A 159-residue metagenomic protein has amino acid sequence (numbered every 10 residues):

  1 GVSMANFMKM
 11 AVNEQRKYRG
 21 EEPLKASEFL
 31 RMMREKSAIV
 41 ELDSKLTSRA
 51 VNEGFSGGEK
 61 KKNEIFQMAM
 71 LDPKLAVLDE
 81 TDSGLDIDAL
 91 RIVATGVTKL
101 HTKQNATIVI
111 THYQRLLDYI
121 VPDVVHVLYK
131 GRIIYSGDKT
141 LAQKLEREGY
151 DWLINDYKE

Functional and structural regions predicted by a protein language model:
G1-K74: ABC-family P-loop ATPase nucleotide-binding domains
A76-L78: Hydrophobic residue in the Walker B motif beta-strand of ABC-type P-loop NTPase nucleotide-binding domains
E80-T81, D88: Walker B catalytic motif
D86-R91, S136: Conserved D-loop-proximal element of ABC-family nucleotide-binding domains
A89, Y113-L116, I120-V121: Helical "lid/switch" subdomain of P-loop NTPase nucleotide-binding domains
L90-K103: Helical segment within the ABC ATPase nucleotide-binding domain
Q104-H112: Conserved H-loop
Y119, V124, L128, R132-N155: Conserved beta-strand-loop-alpha-helix hinge in the C-terminal portion of ABC ATPase nucleotide-binding domains
